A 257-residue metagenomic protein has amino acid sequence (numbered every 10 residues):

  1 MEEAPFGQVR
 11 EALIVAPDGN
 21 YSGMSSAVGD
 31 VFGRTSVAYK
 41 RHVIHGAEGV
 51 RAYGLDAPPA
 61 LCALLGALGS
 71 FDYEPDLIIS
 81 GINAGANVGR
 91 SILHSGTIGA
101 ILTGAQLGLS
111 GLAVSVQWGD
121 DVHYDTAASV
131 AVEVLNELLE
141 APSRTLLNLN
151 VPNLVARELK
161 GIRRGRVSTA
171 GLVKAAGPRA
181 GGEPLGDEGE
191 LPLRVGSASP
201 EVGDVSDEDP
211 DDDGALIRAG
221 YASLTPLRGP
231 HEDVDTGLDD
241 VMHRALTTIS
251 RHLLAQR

Functional and structural regions predicted by a protein language model:
F6-L68: A cross-family phosphate/adenosyl-ligand binding-site feature
V15-P17, S80-N83, V114-S115, L149-P152 (+1 more regions): Short beta-strand segments
N20, P58-P59, N83-A86, L154 (+1 more regions): Short glycine-rich anion-binding loops that position phosphate/pyrophosphate groups of nucleotides and phosphorylated
S70-E74: Glycine-rich phosphate-binding loop signature in dinucleotide/nucleotide-binding domains
L77: Short, Asp-centered acidic motifs that coordinate Mg2+ and/or phosphate in catalytic or ligand-binding sites
A86-S95: Glycine/threonine-rich flexible loop motifs
A105-A127: Glycine-rich phosphate/pyrophosphate-binding loops and their adjacent beta-strand/loop elements at enzyme active sites
T126-R257: Electrostatically charged, flexible surface regions
